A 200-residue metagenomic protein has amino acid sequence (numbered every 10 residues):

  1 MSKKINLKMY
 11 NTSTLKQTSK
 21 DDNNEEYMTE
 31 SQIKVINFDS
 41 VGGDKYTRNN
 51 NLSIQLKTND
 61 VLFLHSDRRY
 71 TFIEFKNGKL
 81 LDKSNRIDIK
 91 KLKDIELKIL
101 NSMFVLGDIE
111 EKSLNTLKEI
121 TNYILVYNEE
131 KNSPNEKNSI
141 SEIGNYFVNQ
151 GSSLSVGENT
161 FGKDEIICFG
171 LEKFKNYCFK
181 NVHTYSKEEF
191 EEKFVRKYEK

Functional and structural regions predicted by a protein language model:
M1-L56, E192-K200: Basic, amphipathic N-terminal segments that precede the first structured/catalytic domain
N23-N24, K76-G78, E158: Intrinsic-disorder/low-complexity loop/linker signature
S40-G42, H65, N77-K79, Y127: Short, flexible loop/turn elements at secondary-structure junctions
N49-N51, D60, E110-L114: Catalytic micro-motifs at enzyme active sites that drive phosphoryl/nucleotidyl and oxygen chemistry
L56-T58, R68, K118: Short connector loops at helix/strand junctions that flank enzyme active sites, especially segments positioning acidic
V61-F63, R68-G78, S102: Conserved catalytic cores of phosphodiester-cleaving nucleases, focusing on short active-site segments
G78-S133, S153-S155: Catalytic cores of nucleic-acid endonucleases
L117, T121-K187, E191, V195: Short, low-complexity, polybasic intrinsically disordered segments
